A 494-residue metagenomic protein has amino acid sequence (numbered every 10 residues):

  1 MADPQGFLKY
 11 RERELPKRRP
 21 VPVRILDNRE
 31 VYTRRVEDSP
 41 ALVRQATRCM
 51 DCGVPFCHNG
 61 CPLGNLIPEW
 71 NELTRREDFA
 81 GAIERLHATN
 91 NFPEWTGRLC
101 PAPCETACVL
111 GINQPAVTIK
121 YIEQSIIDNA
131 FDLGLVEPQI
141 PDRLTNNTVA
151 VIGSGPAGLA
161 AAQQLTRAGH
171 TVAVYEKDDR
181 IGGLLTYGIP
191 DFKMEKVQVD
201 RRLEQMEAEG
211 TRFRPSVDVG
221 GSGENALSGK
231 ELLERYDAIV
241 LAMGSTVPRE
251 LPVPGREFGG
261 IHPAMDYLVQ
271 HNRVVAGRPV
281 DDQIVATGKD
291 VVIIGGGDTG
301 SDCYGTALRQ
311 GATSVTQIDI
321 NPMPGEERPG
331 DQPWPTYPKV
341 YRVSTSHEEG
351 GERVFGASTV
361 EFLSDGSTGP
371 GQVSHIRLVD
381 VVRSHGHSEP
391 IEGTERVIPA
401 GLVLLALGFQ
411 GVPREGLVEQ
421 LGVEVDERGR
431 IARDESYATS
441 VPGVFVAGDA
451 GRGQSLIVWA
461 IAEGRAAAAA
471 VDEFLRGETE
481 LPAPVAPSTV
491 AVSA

Functional and structural regions predicted by a protein language model:
E12-V36, G64-R76, I83-L86, I112 (+10 more regions): Beta1-alpha1 glycine-rich phosphate/pyrophosphate-binding loop at the start of Rossmann-like nucleotide-binding domains
R24-Q45, N65-R98, A102, N113-R143 (+1 more regions): Ferredoxin-type iron-sulfur electron-transfer modules in oxidoreductases and energy-metabolism complexes
C49-C52, C57, C61, T96-C100 (+2 more regions): Short cysteine clusters
I126-D142, R201-P215, P248-Q310, V425-S440: Glycine-rich dinucleotide-binding loop and its adjacent helix/turn
R143-L144, T148-I152, D200-V253, V360-L378 (+2 more regions): Feature captures the FAD/FMN-dependent oxidoreductase FAD-binding
V149-V151, V172, V291, V444: Conserved hydrophobic helix-helix packing surfaces used for dimerization/oligomerization
E257-G288, S367-T368, S384-Q454: FAD-site-proximal beta/loop scaffold in flavoenzymes
G300-Y304, Q310, A447-L481: A conserved FAD-binding loop/helix module that cradles the flavin
